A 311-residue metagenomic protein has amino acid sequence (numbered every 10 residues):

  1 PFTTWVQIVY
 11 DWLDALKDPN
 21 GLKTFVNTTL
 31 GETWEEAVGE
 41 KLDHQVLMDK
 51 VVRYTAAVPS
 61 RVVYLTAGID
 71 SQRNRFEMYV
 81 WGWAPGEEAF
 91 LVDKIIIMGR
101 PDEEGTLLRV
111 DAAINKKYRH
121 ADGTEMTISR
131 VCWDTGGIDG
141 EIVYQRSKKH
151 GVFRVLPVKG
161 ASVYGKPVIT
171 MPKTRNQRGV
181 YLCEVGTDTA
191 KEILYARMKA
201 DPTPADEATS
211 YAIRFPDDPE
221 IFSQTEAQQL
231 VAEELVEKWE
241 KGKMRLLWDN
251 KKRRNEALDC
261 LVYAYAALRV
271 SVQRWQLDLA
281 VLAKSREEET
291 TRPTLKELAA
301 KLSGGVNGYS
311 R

Functional and structural regions predicted by a protein language model:
P1-T66, Y79: A contiguous, basic/glycine-rich beta-loop/short-helix subdomain that forms a polymer-engagement track
D18-K23, G31-E40, S71-A113: Metal-dependent catalytic core segments for phosphate chemistry
T29, V131, C260: A residue-level signal for conserved active-site and pocket-lining positions in enzyme catalytic cores
P59-Y64, S71-F76, P85-G86, A121-S129 (+4 more regions): Short, well-ordered loop/turn elements at secondary-structure boundaries
I69-S71, S129-G136, V158-K159: Short His-Asn-centered micro-motif
P101-R130, R146-S147: Short, basic/hydrophobic alpha-helical segments
I138-A300: C-terminal nuclease/phosphodiesterase catalytic domains that cleave nucleic-acid phosphodiester bonds
K296-R311: Acidic, Ser/Thr-rich low-complexity intrinsically disordered segments
